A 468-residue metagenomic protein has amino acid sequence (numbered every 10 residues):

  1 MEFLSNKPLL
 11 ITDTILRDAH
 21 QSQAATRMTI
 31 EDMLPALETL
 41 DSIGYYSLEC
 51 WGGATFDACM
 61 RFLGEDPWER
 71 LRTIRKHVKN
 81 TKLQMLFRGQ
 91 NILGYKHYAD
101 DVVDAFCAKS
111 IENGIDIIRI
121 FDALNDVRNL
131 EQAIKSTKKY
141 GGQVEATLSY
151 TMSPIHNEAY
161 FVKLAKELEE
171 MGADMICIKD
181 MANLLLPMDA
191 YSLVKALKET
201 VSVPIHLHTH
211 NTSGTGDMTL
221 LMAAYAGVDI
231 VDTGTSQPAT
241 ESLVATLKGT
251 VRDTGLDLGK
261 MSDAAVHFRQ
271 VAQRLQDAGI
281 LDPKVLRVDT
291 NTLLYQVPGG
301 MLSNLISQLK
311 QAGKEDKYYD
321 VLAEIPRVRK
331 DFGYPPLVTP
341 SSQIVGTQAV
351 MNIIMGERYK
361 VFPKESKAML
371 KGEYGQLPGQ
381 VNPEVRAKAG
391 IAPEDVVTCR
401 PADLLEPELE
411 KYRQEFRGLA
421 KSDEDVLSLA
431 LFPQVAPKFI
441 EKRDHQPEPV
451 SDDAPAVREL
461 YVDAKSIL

Functional and structural regions predicted by a protein language model:
M1-A24, L71, K76: N-terminal amphipathic alpha-helix/helix-capping segment at the start of soluble metabolic enzymes
M1-L4, A36-D41, R70-H77, L221-A223: Short amphipathic alpha-helices and their capping/turn segments at secondary-structure boundaries
I11, A19, L40, I120 (+4 more regions): Conserved, mostly hydrophobic/aromatic
P35, D41-C59, D282-T292, Q296-L468: Terminal or standalone catalytic/regulatory effector modules within metabolic enzymes and repeat proteins
E38, A108, K135, K166 (+2 more regions): Alpha-helical segments flanking ligand/cofactor-binding loops in enzyme cores
G44, G114-D116, Y140-G142, E170-D174 (+2 more regions): Glycine-enriched alpha-helix->loop->beta-strand junction motifs that scaffold or abut catalytic
G52-E169, A173-I176, A182, L186: Active-site beta->alpha loop and helix N-cap motifs at the rims of alpha/beta catalytic domains
M181-K360: Catalytic alpha/beta core domains of metabolic enzymes, predominantly
